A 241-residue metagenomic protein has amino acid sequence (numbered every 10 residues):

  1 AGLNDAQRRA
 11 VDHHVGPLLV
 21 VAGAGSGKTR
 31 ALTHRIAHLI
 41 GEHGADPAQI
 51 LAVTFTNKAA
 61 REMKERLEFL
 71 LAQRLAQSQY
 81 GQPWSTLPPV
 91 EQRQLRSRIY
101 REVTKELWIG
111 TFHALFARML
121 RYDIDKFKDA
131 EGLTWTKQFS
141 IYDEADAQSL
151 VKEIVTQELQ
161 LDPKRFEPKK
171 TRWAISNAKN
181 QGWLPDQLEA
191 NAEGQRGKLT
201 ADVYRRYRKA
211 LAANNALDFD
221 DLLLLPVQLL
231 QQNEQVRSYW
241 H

Functional and structural regions predicted by a protein language model:
A1-D129, I141, N214, S238: P-loop NTPase Walker
L3, L32, V203, F219-L222 (+1 more regions): N-terminal alpha-helical segment
P17, Q181, L229-Q232: A short structural micro-motif
I40, L211-A212, L230-Q231: Hydrophobic residues in alpha-helical segments
Y100-L107, I124-D221: ATP-hydrolysis module of ASCE/P-loop NTPase motor domains, specifically the Walker B Asp-Glu catalytic pair
L230-H241: Short basic/glycine-enriched coil/helix segment immediately N-terminal to the Walker B
